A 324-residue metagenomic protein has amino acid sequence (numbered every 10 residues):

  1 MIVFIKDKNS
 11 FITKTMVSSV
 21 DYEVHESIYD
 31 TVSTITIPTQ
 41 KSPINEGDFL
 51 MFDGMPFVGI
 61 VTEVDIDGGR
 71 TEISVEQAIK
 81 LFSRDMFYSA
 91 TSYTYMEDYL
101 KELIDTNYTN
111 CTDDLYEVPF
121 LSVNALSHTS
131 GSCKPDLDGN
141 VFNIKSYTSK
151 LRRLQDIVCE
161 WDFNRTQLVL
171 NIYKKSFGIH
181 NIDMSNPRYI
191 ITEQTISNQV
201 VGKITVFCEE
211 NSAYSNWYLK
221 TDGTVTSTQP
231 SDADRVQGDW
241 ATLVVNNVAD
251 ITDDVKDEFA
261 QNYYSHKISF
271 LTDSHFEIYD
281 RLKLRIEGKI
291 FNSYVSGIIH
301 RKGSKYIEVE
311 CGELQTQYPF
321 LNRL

Functional and structural regions predicted by a protein language model:
M1-E102, C111, P119: Beta-strand-rich assembly/attachment modules of structural machines
M1-F11, Y173, F177, F320-L324: Short, Lys/Arg-enriched, disordered terminal segments
I2, F49-M51, V58-I60, V158-E160 (+4 more regions): Ordered hydrophobic segments in well-structured contexts
K14-P43, I157-V158, Y189-L324: An acidic/polar, Gly/Ser/Thr-rich interaction patch typically located in mid-to-C-terminal regions of proteins
P43-G54, S83-T94, H180-Y189, D280-R285 (+1 more regions): Extended Gly/Ser/Thr-rich low-complexity repeat segments, especially those forming or decorating extracellular
V58-V61, L154, V295: Active-site-proximal beta-strands of protease catalytic cores
V64-I66, E76-K80, Y173-K175, N211 (+3 more regions): Solvent-exposed coil/turn segments that connect beta secondary-structure elements in extracytoplasmic/periplasmic
R70, E76-I196: Charged- and aromatic-enriched interaction segments used to assemble and dock large macromolecular complexes
